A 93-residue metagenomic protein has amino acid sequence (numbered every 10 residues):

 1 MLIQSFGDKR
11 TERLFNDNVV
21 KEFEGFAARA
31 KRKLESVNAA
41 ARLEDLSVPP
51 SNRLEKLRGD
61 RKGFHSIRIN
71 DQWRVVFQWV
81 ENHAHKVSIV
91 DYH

Functional and structural regions predicted by a protein language model:
M1-W73, W79-H93: Basic, Lys/Arg-enriched alpha-helical interface segments
